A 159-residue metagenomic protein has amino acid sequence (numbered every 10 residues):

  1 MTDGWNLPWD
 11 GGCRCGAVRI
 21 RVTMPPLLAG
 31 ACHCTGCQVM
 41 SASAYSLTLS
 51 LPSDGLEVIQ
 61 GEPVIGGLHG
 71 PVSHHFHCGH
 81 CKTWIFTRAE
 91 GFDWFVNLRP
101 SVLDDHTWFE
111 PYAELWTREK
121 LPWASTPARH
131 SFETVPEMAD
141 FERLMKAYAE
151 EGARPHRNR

Functional and structural regions predicted by a protein language model:
M1-G12, A17-R159: A short Gly-Trp-Pro
